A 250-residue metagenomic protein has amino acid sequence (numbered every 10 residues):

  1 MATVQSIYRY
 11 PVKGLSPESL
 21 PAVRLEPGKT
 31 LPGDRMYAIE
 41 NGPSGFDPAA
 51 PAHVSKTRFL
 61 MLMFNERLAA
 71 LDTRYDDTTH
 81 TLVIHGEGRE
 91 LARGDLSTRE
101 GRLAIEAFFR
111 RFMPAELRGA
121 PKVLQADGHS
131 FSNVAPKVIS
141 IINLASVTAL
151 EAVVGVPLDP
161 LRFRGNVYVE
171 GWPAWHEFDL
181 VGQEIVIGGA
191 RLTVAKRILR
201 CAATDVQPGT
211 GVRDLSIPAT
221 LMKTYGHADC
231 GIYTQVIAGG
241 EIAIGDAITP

Functional and structural regions predicted by a protein language model:
M1-P250: Metal-cofactor-dependent catalytic cores
